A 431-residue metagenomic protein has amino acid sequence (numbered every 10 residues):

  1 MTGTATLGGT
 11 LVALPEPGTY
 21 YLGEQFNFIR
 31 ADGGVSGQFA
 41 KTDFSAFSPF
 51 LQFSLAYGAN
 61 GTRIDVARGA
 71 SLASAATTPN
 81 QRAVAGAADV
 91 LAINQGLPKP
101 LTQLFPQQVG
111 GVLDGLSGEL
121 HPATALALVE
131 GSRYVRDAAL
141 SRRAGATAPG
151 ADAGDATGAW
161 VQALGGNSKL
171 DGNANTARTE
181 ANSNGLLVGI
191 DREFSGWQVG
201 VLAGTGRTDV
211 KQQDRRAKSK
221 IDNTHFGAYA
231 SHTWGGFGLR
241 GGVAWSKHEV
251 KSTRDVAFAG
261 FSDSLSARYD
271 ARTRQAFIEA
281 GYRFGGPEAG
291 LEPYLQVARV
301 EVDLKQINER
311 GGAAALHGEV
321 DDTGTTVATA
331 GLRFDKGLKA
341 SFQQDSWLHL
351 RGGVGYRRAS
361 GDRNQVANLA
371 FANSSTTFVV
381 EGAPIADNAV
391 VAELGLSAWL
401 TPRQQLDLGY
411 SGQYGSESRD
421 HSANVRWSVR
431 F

Functional and structural regions predicted by a protein language model:
M1-G3, E16-G18, E24-N27, K41 (+7 more regions): Composition- and surface-driven signal marking solvent-exposed, interaction-prone regions in large proteins
M1-Q107: Extracellular, surface-exposed repeat/solenoid domains
A5, F26-R30, I64, V161 (+4 more regions): Residue-level detector of buried hydrophobic side-chain packing in well-ordered secondary-structure elements
T6, V12, R63-D65, W160 (+5 more regions): Structured core elements
N94-L291, D407-F431: Outer membrane beta-barrel translocator domains of Type V secretion systems
V243-K247, R299, Y356: Short glycine-enriched loops at secondary-structure junctions
R274, R310, A314-F431: Outer membrane beta-barrel transmembrane domains
A289, Y294-V300: Internal active-site segments that recognize and position negatively charged phosphoryl groups and nucleotide moieties
